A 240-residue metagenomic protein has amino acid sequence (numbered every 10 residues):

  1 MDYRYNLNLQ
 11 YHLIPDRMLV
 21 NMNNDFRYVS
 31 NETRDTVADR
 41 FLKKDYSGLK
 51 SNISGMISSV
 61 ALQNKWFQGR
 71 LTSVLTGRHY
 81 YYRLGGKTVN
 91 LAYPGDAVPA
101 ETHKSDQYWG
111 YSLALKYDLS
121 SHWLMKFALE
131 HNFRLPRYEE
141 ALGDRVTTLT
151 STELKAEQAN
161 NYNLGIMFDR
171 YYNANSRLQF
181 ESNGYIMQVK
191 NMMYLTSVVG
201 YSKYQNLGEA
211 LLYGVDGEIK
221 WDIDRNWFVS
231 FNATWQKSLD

Functional and structural regions predicted by a protein language model:
M1, N6-N8, R40-K50, A92-T102 (+3 more regions): Extracellular loop and loop/strand-boundary signature of outer-membrane beta-barrel proteins
M1-D2, R134, D224: Short acidic-glycine motifs
M1-P94, Q107-Y108, D118, A128-E130 (+2 more regions): Face-selective signature of the C-terminal outer-membrane beta-barrel domain
Y3-L7, S54-V60, W109-L113, M125 (+4 more regions): Hydrophobic, lipid-facing positions within transmembrane beta-strands of outer-membrane proteins
Y28-D39, Y81-A92, H103, S121-N163 (+2 more regions): Surface-exposed extracellular loop regions of Gram-negative outer-membrane beta-barrel proteins, predominantly
K116-D118, I219: Membrane translocator/pore-forming domains, dominated by Gram-negative outer-membrane beta-barrels
F168-R170, I223: Beta-strand C-termini and the immediately following turn/loop, strongest in propeller blades
Q179-Q188, Q205-D240: Gram-negative outer-membrane beta-barrel transporters
